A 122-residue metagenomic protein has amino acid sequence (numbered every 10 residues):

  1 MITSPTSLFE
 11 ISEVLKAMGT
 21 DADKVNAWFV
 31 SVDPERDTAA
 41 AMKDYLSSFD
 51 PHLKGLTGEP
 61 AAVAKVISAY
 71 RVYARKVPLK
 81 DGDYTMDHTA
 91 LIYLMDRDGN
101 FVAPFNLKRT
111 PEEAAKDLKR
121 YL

Functional and structural regions predicted by a protein language model:
M1, S31-V32, H52-L53, V102-P104: Second-shell loop/turn segments in exported
I2, F9, E13-K16, A40-D44 (+2 more regions): Solvent-exposed, polar/charged alpha-helical surfaces in well-ordered, non-transmembrane soluble domains, broadly
P5-F29: Conserved helix-turn-beta segment immediately C-terminal to the redox Cys motif in thioredoxin-like folds
A22-K24, L46-S47, L94-M95: Short, flexible turn/loop "capping" segments at secondary-structure junctions
W28, K43-T89: Short, internal strand/loop/helix patches that form the active-site neighborhood or redox-interaction surface
V30-V32, G58, R97: Cofactor-binding loop segments of dinucleotide-utilizing enzymes, especially the Rossmann-like FAD- and NAD(P)+-binding
K80-L122: Thiol-/selenol-based redox modules, centered on thioredoxin-like and closely related oxidoreductase domains
